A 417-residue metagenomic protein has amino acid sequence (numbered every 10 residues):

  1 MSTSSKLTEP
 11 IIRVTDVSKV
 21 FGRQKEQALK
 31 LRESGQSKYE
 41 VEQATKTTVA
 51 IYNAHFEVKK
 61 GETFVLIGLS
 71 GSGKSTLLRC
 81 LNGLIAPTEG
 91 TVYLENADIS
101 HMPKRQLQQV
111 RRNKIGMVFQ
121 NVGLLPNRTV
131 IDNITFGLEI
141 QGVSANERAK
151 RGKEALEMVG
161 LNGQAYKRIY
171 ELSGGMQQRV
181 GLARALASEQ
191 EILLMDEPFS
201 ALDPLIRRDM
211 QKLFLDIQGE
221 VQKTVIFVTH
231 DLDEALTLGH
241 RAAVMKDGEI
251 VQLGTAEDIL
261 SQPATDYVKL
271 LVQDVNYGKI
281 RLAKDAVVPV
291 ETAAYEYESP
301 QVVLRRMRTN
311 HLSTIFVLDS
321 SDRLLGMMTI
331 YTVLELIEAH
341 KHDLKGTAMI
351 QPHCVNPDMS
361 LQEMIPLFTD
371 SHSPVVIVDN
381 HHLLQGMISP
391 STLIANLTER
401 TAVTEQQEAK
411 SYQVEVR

Functional and structural regions predicted by a protein language model:
L31-E40, E95-D98, T135, E139 (+1 more regions): Conserved ABC ATPase "signature" region
N82: Helix-to-loop junction immediately C-terminal to a conserved catalytic motif
R128-F136: Short coil-to-helix segment of the ABC ATPase nucleotide-binding domain corresponding to the Q-loop/switch region
R168-L172, M176: Conserved ABC ATPase signature
A187-E191: A short, proline-enriched helix->beta-strand linker immediately N-terminal to the Walker B motif in ABC-type P-loop
L253-G254, Q262, M327, M387: ABC ATPase "signature
A293-S313, V317-S321, L334-E338, H353-H381 (+2 more regions): The conserved cystathionine-beta-synthase
